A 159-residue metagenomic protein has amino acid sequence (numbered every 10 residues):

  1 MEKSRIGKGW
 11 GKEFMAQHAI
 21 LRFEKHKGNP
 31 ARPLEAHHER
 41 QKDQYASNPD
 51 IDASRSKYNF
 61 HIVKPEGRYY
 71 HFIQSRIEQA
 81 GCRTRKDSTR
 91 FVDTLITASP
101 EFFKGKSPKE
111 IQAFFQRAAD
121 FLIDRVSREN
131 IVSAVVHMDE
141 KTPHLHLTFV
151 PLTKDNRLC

Functional and structural regions predicted by a protein language model:
M1-C159: N-terminal nicking endonuclease/strand-transfer module with a His-rich metal-binding environment and a catalytic Tyr
